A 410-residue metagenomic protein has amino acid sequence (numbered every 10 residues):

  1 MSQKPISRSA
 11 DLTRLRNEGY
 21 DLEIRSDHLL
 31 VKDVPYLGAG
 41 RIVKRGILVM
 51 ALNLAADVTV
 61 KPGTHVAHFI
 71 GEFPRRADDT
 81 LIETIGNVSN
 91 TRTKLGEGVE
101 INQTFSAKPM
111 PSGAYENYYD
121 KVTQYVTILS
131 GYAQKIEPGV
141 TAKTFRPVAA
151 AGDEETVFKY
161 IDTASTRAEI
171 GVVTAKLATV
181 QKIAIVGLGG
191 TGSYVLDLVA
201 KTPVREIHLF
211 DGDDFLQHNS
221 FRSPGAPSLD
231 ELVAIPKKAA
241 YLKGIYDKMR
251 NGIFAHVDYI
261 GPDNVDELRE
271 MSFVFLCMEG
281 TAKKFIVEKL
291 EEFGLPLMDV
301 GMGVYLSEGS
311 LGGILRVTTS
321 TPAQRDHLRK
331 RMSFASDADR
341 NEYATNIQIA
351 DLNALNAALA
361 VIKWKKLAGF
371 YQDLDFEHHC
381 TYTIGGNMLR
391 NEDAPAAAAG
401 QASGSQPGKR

Functional and structural regions predicted by a protein language model:
M1-F145, A149, D266-F273, C277-R410: Glycine-rich phosphate/adenylate-binding loop
G131, K135-Q181: N-terminal charged helix/coil linker that caps or initiates catalytic domains
V173-L216: Glycine-rich adenosine-cofactor-binding loop
L196-D197, F221-R222, I286-L290: Short amphipathic alpha-helical segments
E206, G252-F254, P296: Conserved beta-strand segments of alpha/beta enzyme cores
D214-R250: Glycine-rich phosphate-binding loop and adjoining beta1-alpha1-beta2 segment of Rossmann-like nucleotide-binding folds
A239-F273, C277-K283: A structured beta-alpha segment of the ubiquitous adenosine-cofactor-binding alpha/beta core
